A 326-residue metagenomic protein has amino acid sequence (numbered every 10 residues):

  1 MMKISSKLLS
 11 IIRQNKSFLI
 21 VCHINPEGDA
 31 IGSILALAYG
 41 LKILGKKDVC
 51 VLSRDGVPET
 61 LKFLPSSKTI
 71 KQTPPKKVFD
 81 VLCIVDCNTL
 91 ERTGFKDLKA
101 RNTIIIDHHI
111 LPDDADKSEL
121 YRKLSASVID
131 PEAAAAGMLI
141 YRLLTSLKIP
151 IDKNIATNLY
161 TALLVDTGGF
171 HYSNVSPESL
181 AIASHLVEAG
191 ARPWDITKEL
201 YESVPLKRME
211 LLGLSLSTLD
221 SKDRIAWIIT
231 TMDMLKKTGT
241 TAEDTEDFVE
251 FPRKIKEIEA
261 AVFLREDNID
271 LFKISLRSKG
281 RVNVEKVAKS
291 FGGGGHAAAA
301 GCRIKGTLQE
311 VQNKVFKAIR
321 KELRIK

Functional and structural regions predicted by a protein language model:
M1-S6, D97-I105, P131-I140: An acidic intrinsically disordered interaction segment
M2-N25, G32-K62, Q72, K76-V81 (+1 more regions): Hydrophobic helix-and-loop "lid/oligomerization" segment in the mid-to-C-terminal part of catalytic domains
I24, G28-A30, C87, H108-H109 (+2 more regions): Generic detector of well-ordered alpha-helical packing
I31, I140, A156-Y160, L212 (+1 more regions): Alpha-helical structural signal
V49-V51, T103, L159: Hydrophobic/aromatic residues located in beta-strands of well-ordered beta-sheets within soluble catalytic
P65-S67, Q72-A126: Active-site cofactor/cluster-binding pocket
T103-I105, A126-V128, I225-W227, F263: Conserved beta-strand scaffold positions in the cores of enzyme catalytic domains, especially in NTP/NDP-utilizing
H109-I182: Short alpha-helices
